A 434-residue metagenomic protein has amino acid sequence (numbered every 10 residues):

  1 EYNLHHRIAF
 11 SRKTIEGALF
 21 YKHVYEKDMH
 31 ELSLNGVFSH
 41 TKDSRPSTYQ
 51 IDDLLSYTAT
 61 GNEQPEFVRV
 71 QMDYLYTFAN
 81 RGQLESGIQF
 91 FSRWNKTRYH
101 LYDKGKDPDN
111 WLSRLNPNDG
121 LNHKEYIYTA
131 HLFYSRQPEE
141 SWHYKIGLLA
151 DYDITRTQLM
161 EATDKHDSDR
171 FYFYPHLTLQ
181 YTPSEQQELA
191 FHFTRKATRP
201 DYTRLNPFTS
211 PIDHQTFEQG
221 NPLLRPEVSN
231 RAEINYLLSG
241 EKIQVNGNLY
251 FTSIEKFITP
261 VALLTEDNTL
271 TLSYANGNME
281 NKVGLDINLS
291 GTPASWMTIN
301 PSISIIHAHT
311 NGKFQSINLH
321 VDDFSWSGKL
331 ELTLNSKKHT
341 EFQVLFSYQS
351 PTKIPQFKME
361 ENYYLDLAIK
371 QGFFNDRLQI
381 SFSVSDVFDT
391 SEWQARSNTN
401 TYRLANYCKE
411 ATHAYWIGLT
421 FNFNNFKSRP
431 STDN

Functional and structural regions predicted by a protein language model:
H6-I8, R12-T14, D119-H123, A197-N246 (+4 more regions): Outer-membrane beta-barrel signature, preferentially recognizing the C-terminal barrel domain of Gram-negative
R7-K13, T60-E66, G120-Y126, D164-F171 (+6 more regions): Replace "Gram-negative outer membrane beta-barrel proteins" with "bacterial and organellar outer membrane beta-barrel
H23, F38-S44, F90-K96, R136 (+9 more regions): Transmembrane beta-strands of outer-membrane beta-barrel pores
K27-L32, R81-L84, S141-Y144, Q186-L189 (+5 more regions): Repeated loop/turn-to-beta-strand initiation elements of outer-membrane beta-barrel proteins
G36, H40-S56, E125-K165, R170-H176 (+2 more regions): Surface-exposed extracellular loop regions of Gram-negative outer-membrane beta-barrel proteins
T58, F67-Q71, L112-N118, T129 (+5 more regions): Outer membrane beta-barrel strand-and-loop segments of large Gram-negative receptors, especially TonB-dependent
I154-R156, E185-R231, F251-L272, T352 (+1 more regions): Surface-exposed extracellular loop regions of Gram-negative outer-membrane beta-barrel proteins, predominantly
I254, F373-N434: C-terminal beta-signal and adjacent terminal beta-strands/loops of Gram-negative outer-membrane beta-barrel proteins
